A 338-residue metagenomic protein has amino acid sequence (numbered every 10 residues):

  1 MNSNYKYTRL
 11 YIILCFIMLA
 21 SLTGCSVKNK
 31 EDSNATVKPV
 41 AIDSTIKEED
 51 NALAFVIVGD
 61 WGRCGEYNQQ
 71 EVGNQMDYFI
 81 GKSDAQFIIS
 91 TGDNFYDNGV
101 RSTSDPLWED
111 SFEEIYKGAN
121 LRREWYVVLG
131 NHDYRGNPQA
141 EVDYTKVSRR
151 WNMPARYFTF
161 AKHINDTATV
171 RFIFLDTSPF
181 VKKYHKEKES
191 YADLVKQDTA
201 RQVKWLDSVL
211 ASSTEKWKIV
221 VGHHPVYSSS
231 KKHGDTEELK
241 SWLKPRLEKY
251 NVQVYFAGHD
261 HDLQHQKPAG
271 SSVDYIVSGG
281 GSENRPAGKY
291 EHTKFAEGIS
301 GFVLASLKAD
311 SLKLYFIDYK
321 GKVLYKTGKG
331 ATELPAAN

Functional and structural regions predicted by a protein language model:
N2-I12: Bacterial N-terminal signal peptides that target proteins for export
I12-S21: Bacterial N-terminal signal peptides
C25-P106, A200, S229: N-terminal active-site segment of His-dependent metallophosphoesterases
E49, K294-N338: A short C-terminal boundary segment appended to hydrolase-like catalytic domains
F55-I57, I88-S90, V127, V220 (+1 more regions): Residue-level marker for buried hydrophobic side chains located in beta-strands that build the well-ordered beta-sheet
Y96-W217, H233-V254, D260-K308: Extended active-site neighborhood of metal-dependent phosphoesterases/phosphodiesterases
